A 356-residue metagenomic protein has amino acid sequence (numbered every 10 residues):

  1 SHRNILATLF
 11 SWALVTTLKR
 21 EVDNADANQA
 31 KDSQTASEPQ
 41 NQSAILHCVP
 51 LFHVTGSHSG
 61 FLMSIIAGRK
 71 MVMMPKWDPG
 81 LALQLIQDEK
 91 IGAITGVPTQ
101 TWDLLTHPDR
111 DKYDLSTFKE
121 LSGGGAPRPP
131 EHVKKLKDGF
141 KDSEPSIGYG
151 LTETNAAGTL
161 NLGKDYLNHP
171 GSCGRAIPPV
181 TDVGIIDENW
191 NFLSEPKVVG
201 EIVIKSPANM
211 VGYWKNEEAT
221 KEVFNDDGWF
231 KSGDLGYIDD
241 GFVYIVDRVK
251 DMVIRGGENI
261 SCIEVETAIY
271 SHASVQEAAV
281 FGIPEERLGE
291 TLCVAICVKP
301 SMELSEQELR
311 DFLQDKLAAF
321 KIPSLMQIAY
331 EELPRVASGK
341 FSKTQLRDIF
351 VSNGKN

Functional and structural regions predicted by a protein language model:
L6-H47, F52-A93, H107: Conserved AMP-binding/adenylation subdomain of ANL enzymes
I66-A67, L83, D88-G96, L105-N168 (+3 more regions): Gly/Ser/Thr-rich phosphate-binding loop
I94, V183, S206, V211-G212 (+4 more regions): AMP-binding/adenylate-forming catalytic core of the ANL superfamily
D109, T117, D142, P179 (+5 more regions): Glycine-centered tight turns that cap/initiate beta-strands
G125, G150, G174, D234 (+1 more regions): Active-site glycine-centered loops adjacent to acidic/histidine catalytic or metal-binding residues that shape
R175-V180, N191-V223, E258-I260: Conserved ATP/PPi-binding loop(s) of AMP-dependent carboxylate-activating enzymes
D348-N356: Acidic/polar alpha-helix N-cap and adjacent early helical turns within long charge-rich amphipathic helices/linkers
